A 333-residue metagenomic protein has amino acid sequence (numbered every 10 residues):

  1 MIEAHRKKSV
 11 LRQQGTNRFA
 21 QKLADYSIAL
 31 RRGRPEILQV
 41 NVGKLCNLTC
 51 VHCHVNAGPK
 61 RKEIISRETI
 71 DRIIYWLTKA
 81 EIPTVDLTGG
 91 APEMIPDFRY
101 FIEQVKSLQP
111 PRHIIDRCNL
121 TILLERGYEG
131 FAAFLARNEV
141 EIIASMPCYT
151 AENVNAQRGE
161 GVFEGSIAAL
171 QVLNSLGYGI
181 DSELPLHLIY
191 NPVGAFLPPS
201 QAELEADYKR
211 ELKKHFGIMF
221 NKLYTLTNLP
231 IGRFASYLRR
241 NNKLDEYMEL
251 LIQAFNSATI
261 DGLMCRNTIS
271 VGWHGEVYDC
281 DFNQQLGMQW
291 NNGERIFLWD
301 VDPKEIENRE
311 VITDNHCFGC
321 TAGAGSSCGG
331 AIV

Functional and structural regions predicted by a protein language model:
M1-I28, R240, E310-V333: Radical SAM enzyme core and accessory elements
R6-G89, E93-L108, C118: Conserved alpha-helical substructure of the radical SAM core
Y26-A29, A254-A258, E305-N308: Short, P/G- and charge-enriched loop/turn segments at secondary-structure junctions
I37, A57-S66, A80-I95, K106-Q171 (+1 more regions): Core AdoMet radical
T49, E81, P110, N138-E139 (+3 more regions): Short loop/turn motifs at secondary-structure junctions
T150-C265: Radical SAM enzyme [4Fe-4S]-AdoMet core and its adjacent flexible, acidic and glycine-rich loops/tails across
V271-G272: Short, acidic, Ser/Thr-enriched surface-loop or helix-capping motifs
E276-V333: Flexible mid-to-C-terminal extensions adjoining Fe-S/redox cofactors in radical SAM and related proteins
